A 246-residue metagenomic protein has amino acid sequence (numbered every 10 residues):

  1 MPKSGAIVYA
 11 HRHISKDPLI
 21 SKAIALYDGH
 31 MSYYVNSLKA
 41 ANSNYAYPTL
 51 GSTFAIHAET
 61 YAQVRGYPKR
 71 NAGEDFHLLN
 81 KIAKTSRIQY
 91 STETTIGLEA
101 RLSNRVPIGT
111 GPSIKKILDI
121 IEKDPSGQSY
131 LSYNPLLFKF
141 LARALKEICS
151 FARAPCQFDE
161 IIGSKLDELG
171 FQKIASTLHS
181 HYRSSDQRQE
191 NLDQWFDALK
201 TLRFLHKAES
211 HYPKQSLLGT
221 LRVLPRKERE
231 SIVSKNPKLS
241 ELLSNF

Functional and structural regions predicted by a protein language model:
M1-I24: Conserved donor NDP-sugar-binding/catalytic core segment of glycosyltransferases
S32-A55: A recurrent flexible, glycine/aromatic-enriched loop bordering the glycosyltransferase active site that acts as
E59-T60, T95: Short, well-ordered alpha-helical scaffold segment located in the soluble/lumenal catalytic or ligand-binding core
R70, I82-G97, S103: Catalytic donor-sugar/metal-binding loop of nucleotide-sugar-dependent glycosyltransferases
R70-H77: Acidic donor-binding loop at a coil-to-helix junction in glycosyltransferase catalytic cores that engages
T94-D124: PAPS-dependent sulfotransferase catalytic core
K116-F246: Terminal low-complexity segments of carbohydrate-biosynthetic enzymes
